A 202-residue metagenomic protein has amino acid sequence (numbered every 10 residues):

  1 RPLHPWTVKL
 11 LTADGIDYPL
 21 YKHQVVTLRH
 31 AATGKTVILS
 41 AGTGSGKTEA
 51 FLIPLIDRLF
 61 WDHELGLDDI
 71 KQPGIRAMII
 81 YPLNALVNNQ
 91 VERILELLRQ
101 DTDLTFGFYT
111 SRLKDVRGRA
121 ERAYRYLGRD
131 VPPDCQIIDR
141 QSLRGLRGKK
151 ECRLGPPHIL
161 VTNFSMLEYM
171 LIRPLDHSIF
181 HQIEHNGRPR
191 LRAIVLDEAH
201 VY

Functional and structural regions predicted by a protein language model:
R1-Y202: N-terminal helicase ATP-binding lobe
